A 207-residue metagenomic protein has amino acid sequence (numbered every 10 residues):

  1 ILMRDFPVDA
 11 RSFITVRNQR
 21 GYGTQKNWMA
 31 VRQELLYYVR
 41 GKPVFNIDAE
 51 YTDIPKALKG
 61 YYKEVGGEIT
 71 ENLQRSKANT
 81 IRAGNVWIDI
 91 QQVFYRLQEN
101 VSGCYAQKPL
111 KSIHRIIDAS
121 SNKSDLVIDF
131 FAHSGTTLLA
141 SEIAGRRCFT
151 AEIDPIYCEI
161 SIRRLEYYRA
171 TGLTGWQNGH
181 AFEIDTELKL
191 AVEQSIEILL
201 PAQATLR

Functional and structural regions predicted by a protein language model:
I1-I160, L206: Core catalytic lobe of class I
I162-T205: S-adenosyl-L-methionine
